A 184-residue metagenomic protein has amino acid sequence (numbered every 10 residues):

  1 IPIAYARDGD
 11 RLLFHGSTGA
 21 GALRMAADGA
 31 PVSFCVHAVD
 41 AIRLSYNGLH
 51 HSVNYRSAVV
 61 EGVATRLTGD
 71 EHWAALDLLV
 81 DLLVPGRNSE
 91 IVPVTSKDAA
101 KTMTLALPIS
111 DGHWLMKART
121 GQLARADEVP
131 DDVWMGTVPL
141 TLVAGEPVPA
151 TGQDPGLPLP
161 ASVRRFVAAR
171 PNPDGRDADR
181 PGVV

Functional and structural regions predicted by a protein language model:
I1-F14: An N-terminal domain-cap segment
Y5, V60-A64, L105: A structural signal for short, well-ordered beta-strand segments
G9, G29-P31, Y55, T102-T104 (+1 more regions): Sequence-level motif detector for i,i+2 pairs with an aromatic at +2
R11-L13, S33, A106, L115: General beta-strand recognition
S17-A20, T120-Q122: Secondary-structure transition/turn motif
T18-L78: Short, structured beta-strand-loop surface elements
H72-V184: C-terminal edge-of-domain segments
